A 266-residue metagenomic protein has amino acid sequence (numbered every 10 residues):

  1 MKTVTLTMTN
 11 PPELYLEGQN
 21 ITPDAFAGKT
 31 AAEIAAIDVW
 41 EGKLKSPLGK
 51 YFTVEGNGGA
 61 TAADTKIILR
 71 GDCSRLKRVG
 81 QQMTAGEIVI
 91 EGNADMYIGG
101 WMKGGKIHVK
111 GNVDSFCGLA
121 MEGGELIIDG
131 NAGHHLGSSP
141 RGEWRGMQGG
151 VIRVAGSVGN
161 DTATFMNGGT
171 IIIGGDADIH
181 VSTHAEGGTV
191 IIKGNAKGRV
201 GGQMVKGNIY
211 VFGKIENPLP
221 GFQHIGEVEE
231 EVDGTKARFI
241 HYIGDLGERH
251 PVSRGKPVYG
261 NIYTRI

Functional and structural regions predicted by a protein language model:
M1-D72, R78, I127-D129, G133 (+6 more regions): Intrinsically disordered, low-complexity terminal regions
D64-G80, T84-K103, H108-D114, G118 (+1 more regions): Surface-facing alpha-helical segments and adjacent helix-coil boundary elements at the starts of domains
M83-T84, M102-K103, M121, M166 (+2 more regions): Core hydrophobic positions of leucine-rich repeats
L119-A120, G124, R141: Right-handed parallel beta-helix/beta-solenoid
